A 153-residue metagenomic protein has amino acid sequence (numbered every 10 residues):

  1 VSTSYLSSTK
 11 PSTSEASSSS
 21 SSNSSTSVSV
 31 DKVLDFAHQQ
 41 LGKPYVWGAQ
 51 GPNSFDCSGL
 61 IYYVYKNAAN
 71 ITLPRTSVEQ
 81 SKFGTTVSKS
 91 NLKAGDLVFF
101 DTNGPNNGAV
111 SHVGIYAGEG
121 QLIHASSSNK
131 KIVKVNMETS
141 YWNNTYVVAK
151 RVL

Functional and structural regions predicted by a protein language model:
V1-P44, Y141-L153: Intrinsically disordered, low-complexity, Pro/Ser/Thr/Asn/Gly/Ala-rich spacer/linker segments adjacent to signal
S29-K32, F36, D56-G59, Y63 (+3 more regions): Extracytoplasmic/secreted proteins, especially bacterial periplasmic and envelope-associated proteins
F36-P44, Y63-I71, V98-D101, A125 (+1 more regions): Structured segments of extracytoplasmic/periplasmic soluble domains in secreted or envelope-associated proteins
P44-A94, Y146: Catalytic cysteine-centered active-site loop
I71-K131: ...with weaker cross-activation on analogous glycine-rich loops/strands in unrelated enzymes
R75, H124, N136, V148-R151: Structural signal for conserved beta-strand scaffold positions within catalytic alpha/beta enzyme cores
S128-S140: Catalytic alpha/beta core of large soluble enzyme barrels
